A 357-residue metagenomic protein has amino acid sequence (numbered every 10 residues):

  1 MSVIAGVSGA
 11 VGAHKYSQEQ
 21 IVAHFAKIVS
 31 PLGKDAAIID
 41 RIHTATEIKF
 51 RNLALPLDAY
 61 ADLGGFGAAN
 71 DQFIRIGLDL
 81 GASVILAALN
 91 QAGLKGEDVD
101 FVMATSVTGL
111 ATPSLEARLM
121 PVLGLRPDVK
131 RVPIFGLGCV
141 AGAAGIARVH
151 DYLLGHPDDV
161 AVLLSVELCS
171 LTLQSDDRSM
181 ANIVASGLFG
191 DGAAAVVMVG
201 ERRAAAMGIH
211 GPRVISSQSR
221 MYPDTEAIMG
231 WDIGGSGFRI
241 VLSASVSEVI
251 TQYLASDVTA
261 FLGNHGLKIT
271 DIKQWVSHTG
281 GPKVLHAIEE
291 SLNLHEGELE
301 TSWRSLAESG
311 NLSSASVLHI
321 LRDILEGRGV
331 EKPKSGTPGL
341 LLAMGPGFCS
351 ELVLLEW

Functional and structural regions predicted by a protein language model:
M1-R75, S175-Q252, S256-A260, M344 (+1 more regions): Condensing-enzyme catalytic core mediating Claisen C-C bond formation in acyl metabolism
G6-S8, T105, F135, V160-E167 (+2 more regions): Short beta-strand segments
K15-Y16, P113-A117, A144-A147, T172-R178 (+2 more regions): Short acidic, glycine/serine/threonine-rich loops at helix termini
D40, T46-G136, I269-L285: Conserved beta-ketoacyl condensing-enzyme motif
I76-A92, L115, A193, V249-N264 (+1 more regions): Short, well-ordered amphipathic alpha-helical segments that serve as non-catalytic structural scaffolds within diverse
A82, V107-T108, P121, R126-D128 (+4 more regions): Claisen-condensing/thiolase-fold acyl-transfer catalytic domains that form or cleave C-C bonds in fatty acid
V84-V99, A205-M207, S256-K273, L292 (+1 more regions): Phosphate/pyrophosphate-binding loops at sites that engage ATP/ADP/AMP, CoA/4′-phosphopantetheine, polyphosphate
L110-L125, L164-S175, E226-W231, L285-L299: Acidic-glycine-rich active-site phosphate/pyrophosphate-binding loop
